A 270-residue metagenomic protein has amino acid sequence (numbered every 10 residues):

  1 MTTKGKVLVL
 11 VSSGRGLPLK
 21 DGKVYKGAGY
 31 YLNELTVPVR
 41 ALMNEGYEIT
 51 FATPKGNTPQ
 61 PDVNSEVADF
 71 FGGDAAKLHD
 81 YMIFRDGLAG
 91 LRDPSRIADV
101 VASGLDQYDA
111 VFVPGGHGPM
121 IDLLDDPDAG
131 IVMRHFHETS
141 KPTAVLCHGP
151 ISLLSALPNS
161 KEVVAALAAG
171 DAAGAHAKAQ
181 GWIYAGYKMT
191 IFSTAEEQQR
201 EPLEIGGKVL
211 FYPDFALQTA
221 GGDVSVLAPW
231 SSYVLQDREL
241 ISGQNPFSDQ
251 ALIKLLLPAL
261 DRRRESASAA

Functional and structural regions predicted by a protein language model:
M1-T139, S152-A270: Extended, subdomain-level signal for the structured scaffold at the beginning of enzyme domains
T143: Conserved, well-structured core segments that form or line functional sites
L146-P150: Short, thiol/selenol-centered motifs that function as redox-active sites or metal-ligating centers
